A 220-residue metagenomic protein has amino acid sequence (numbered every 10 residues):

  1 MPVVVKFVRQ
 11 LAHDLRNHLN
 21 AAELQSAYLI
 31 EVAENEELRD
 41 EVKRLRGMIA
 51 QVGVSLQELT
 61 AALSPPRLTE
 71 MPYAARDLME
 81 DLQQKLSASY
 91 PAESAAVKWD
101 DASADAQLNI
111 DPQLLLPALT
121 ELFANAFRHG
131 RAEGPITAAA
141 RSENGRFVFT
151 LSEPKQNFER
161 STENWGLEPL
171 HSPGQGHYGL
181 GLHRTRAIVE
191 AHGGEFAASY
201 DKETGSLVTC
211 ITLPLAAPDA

Functional and structural regions predicted by a protein language model:
A21-E36: Conserved C-terminal segment of the DHp
Q25, R39-A92: Conserved DHp (HisKA) dimerization/phosphotransfer helix of two-component histidine kinases, i.e., the long coiled-coil
A96-A106: Conserved catalytic submotifs in the C-terminal HATPase_c
N125-F127: Short helix-loop "hinge" at the ATP-lid/N-box region of the Bergerat-fold HATPase_c
E133-G145: Short beta-strand/loop element within the Bergerat-fold HATPase_c
V148-G176: Glycine-rich/acidic phosphate-handling loop/turn and adjacent ATP-lid/helix of nucleotide-binding kinase/ATPase domains
V189-E190: Detector for a conserved hydrophobic position within an alpha-helical segment of the HATPase_c
